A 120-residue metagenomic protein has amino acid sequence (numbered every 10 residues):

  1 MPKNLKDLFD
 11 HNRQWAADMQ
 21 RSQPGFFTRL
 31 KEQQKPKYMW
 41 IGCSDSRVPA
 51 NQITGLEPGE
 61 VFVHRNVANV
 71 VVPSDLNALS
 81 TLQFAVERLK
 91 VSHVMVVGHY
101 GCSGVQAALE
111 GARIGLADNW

Functional and structural regions predicted by a protein language model:
M1-V72, L76: Short, conserved "active-site rim" segments that organize catalytic pockets and cofactor/ligand binding
Q52, E57-W120: Short HxH-centered metal-ligating active-site micro-motif
